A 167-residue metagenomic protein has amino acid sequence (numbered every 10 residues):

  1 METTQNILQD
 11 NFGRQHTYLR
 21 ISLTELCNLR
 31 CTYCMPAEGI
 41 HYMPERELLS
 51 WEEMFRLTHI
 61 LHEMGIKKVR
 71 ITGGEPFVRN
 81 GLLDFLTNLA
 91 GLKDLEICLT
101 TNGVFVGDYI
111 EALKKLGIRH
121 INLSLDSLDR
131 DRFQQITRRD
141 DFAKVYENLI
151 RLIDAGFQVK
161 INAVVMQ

Functional and structural regions predicted by a protein language model:
E2-E96: Conserved alpha-helical substructure of the radical SAM core
W51, F55-R70, V78-Q167: Radical SAM/AdoMet-radical enzyme domain recognition
